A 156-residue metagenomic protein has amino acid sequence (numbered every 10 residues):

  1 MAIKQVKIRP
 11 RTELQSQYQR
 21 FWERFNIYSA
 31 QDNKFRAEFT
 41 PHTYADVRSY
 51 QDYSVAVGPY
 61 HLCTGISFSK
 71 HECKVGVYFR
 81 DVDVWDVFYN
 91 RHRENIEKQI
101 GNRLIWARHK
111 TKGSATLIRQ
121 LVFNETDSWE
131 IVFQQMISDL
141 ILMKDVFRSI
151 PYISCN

Functional and structural regions predicted by a protein language model:
M1-Q5: Contiguous mid-protein beta-loop-alpha structural module that forms a pocket-lining wall or clamp of enzyme active
K7-V122: Polyanion-binding interface signature
Q17, R91-R103, Q120-N156: Ampiphathic alpha-helical segments that act as solvent-exposed interaction surfaces
